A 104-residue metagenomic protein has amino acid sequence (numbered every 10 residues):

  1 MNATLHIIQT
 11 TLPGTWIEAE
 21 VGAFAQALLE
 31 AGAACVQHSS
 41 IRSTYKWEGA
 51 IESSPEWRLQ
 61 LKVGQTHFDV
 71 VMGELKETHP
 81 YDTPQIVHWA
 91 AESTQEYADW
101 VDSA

Functional and structural regions predicted by a protein language model:
M1-A104: Positively charged, small/polar-rich N-terminal and surface patches that mediate targeting and assembly and bind
